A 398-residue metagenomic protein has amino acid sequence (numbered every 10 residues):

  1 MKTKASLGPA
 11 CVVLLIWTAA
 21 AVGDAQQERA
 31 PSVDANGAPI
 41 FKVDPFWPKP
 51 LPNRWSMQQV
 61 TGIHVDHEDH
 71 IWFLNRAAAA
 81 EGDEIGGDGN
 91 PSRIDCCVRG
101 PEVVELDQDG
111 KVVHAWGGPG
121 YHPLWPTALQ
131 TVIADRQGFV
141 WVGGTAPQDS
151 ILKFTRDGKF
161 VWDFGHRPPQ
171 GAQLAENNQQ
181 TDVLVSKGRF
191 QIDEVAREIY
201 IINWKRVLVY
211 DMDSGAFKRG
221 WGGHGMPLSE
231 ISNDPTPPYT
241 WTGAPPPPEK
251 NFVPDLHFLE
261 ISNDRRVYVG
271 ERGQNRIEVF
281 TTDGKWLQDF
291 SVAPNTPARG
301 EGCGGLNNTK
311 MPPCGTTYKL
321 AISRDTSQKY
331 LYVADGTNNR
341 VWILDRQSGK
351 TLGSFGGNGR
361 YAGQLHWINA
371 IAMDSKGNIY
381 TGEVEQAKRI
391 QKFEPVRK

Functional and structural regions predicted by a protein language model:
M1-C11: Bacterial N-terminal signal peptides that target proteins for export
P9-A19: Bacterial N-terminal signal peptides
D24-K398: Eukaryotic scaffold repeat domains enriched in small/polar residues
